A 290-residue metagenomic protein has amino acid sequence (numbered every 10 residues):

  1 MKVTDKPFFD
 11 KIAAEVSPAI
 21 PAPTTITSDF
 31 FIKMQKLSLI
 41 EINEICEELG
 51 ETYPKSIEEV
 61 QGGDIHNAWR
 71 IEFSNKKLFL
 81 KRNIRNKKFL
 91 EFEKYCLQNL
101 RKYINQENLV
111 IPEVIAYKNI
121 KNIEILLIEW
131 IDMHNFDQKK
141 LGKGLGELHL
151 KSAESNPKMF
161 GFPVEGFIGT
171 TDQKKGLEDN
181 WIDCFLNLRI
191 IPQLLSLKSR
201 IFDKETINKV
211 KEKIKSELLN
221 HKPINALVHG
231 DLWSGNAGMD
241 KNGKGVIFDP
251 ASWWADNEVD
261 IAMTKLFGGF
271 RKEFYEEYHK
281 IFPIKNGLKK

Functional and structural regions predicted by a protein language model:
K2-P7, I12, P21, T25-S28: Alpha-helix boundary/capping motif
D29-K33: Short, Lys/Arg-enriched N-terminal segments with co-localized hydrophobic residues within the first ~10-30 amino acids
S38-L49, A153-V228, D240, K280: An alpha-helical support segment within catalytic cores of ATP-dependent transferases
G50-E59: Conserved N-terminal boundary motif of the eukaryotic protein kinase catalytic domain
E51, S74-L78, K244: Short acidic/polar mixed-charge low-complexity motifs
E58-D183: ATP-binding pocket architecture of kinase catalytic cores
L177, W181-L186, L195, I224-L227 (+1 more regions): Active-site Asp-x-Gly
